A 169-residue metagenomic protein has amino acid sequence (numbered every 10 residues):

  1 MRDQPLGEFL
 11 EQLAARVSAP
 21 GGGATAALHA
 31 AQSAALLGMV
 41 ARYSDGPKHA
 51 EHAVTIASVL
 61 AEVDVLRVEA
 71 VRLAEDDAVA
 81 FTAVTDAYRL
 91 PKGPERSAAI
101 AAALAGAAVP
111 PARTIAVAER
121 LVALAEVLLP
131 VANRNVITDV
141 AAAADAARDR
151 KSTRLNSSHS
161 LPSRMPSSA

Functional and structural regions predicted by a protein language model:
M1-A19: Short, hydrophobic/aliphatic alpha-helical segments
L13-A24, A57-V65, S97-A108, R134: Short, charged, low-complexity loops and linkers
A15-L36, V136-S152: Conserved phosphate/anionic-ligand binding catalytic regions in large, soluble enzymes, centered on
L37-G38, R42: Ribosome-associated translation termination/rescue signal centered on the conserved GGQ peptidyl-tRNA hydrolysis loop
P47-L90: A structural-propensity feature for long, helix-poor, extended segments
D77-A146, R150-K151: Amphipathic alpha-helical interface segments
T153-S158, A169: Conserved small/polar residues in nucleotide/adenosyl-binding loops
